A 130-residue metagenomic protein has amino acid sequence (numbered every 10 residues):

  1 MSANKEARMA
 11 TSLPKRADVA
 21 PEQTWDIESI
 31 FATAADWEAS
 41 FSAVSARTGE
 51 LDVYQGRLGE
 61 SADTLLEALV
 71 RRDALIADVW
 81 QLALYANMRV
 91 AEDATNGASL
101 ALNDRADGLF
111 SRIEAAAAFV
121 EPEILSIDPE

Functional and structural regions predicted by a protein language model:
S2-E130: N-terminal helix-rich structural modules
